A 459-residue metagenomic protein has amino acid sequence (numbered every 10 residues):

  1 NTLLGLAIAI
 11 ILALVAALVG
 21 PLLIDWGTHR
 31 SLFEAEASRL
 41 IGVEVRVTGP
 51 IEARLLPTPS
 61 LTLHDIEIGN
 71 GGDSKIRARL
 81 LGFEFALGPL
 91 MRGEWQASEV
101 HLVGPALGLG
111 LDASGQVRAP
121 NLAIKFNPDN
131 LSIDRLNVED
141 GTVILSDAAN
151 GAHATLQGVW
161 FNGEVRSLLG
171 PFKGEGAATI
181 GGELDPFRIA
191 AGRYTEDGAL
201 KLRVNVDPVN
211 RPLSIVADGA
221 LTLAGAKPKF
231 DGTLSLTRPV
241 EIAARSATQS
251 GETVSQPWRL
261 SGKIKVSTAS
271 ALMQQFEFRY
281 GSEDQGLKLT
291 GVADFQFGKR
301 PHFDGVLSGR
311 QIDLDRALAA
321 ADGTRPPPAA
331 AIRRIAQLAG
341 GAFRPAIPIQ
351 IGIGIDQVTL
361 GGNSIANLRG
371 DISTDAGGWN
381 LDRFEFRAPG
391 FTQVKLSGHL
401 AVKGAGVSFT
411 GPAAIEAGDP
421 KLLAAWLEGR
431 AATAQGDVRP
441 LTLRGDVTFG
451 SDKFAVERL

Functional and structural regions predicted by a protein language model:
N1-G42: N-terminal type II signal-anchor transmembrane helix that functions as the membrane-insertion/stop-transfer segment
E52-G115, I124-S146, F172, D294-A317 (+1 more regions): Flexible beta-edge/linker motif
L80, A97, P105, N121-P228 (+3 more regions): Elongated, acidic membrane-bridging lipid-handling scaffolds and related periplasm/extracellular "bridge/tunnel" systems
K201, A271-Q275, L307, G352 (+2 more regions): Short, structured motif recognition centered on aromatic/hydrophobic residues
S246, P328-I335, A339-F343, L360-L368 (+2 more regions): Intrinsic, low-complexity N-terminal interaction/targeting segments
S261-A271, K299-R300, R344, L360-I365 (+2 more regions): Short, low-complexity cationic-aromatic patches
G281-Q296, S364, I372-T374, N380 (+1 more regions): Extended intrinsically disordered, low-complexity coil regions enriched in Ser, Thr, Gly, Ala and often Pro
R310-A346, I351: Intrinsic disorder/low-complexity detector
